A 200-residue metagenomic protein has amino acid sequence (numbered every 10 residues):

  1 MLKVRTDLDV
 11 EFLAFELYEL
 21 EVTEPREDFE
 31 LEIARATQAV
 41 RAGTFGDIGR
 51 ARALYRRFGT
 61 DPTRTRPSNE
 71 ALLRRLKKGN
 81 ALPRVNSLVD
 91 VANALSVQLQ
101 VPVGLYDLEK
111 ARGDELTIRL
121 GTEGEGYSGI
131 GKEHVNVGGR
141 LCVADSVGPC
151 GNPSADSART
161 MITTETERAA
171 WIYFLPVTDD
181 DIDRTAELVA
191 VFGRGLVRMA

Functional and structural regions predicted by a protein language model:
M1-A200: Charge-biased, low-complexity intrinsically disordered regions
